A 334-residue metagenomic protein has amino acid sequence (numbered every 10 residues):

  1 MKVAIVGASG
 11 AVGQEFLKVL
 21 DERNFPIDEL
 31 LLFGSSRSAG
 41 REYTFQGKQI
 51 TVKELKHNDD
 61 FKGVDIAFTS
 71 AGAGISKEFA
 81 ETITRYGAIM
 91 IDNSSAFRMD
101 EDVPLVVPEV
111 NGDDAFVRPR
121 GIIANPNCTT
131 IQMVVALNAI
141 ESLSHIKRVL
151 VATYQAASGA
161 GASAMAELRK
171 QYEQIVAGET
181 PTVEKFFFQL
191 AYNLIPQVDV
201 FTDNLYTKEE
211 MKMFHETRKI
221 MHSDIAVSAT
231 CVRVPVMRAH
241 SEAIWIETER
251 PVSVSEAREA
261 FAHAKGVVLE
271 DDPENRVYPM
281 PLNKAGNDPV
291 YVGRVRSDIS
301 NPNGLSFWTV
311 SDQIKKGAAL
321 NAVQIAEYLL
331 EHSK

Functional and structural regions predicted by a protein language model:
M1-L190, A226, V290-Y291, V295-N301 (+3 more regions): N-terminal Rossmann-like NAD(P) cofactor-binding subdomain of oxidoreductases, focused on the glycine-rich
A67, A157-K334: Charged docking surfaces used in two-component/phosphorelay signaling
